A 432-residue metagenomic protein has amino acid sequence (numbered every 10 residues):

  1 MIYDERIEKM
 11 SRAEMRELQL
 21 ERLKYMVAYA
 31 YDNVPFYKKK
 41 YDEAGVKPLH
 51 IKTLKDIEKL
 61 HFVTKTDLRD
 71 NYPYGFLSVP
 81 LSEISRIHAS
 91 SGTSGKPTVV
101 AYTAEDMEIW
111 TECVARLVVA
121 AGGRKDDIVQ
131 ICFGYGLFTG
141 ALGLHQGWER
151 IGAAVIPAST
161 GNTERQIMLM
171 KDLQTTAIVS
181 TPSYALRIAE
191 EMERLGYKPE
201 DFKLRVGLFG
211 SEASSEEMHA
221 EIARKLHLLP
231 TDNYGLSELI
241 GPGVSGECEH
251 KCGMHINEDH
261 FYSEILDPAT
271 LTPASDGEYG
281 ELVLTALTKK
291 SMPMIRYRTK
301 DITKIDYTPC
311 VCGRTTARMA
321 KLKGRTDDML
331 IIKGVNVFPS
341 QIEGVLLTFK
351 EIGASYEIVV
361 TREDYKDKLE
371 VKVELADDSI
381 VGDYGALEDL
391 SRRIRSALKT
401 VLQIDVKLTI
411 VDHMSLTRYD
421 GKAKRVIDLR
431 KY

Functional and structural regions predicted by a protein language model:
M1-A89, G95-E112, R116-A120, R124 (+5 more regions): Nucleotide 5′-phosphate-binding alpha/beta core
D4-E5, A13, L60-T231, L239 (+4 more regions): Active-site phosphate/ATP/adenylate-binding loop shared across adenylate-forming ligases
I7, H255, K321-R325: Short, flexible turn/loop "capping" segments at secondary-structure junctions
E21, L173, F202, Y297 (+1 more regions): Structured loop/turn residues at beta-strand edges in well-structured enzyme cores
A158, N233, L266, T361 (+1 more regions): Conserved beta-strand termini and adjacent loop/short-helix elements that scaffold enzyme active sites in alpha/beta
I178, T288-L402, G421: AMP-binding/adenylate-forming catalytic core of the ANL superfamily
R205, S214-P309: Conserved AMP-binding/adenylate-forming
